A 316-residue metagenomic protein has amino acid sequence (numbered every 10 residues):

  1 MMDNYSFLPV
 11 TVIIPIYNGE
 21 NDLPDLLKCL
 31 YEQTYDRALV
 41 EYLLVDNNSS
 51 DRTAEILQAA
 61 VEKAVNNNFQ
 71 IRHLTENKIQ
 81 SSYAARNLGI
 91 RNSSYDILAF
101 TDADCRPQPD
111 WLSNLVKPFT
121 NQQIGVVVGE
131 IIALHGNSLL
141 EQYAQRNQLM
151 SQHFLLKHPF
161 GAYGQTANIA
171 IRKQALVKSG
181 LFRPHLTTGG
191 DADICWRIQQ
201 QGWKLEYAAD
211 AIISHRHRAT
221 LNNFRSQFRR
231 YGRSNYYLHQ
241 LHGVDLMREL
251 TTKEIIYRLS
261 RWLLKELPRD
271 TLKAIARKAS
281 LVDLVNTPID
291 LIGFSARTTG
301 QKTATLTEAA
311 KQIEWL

Functional and structural regions predicted by a protein language model:
G19-Q33: Short, well-formed alpha-helical segments that are part of the catalytic scaffolds of diverse glycosyltransferases
D46-E55, K78, C105: A conserved acidic beta->alpha catalytic loop
E76-S93: Glycine-rich, basic loop-to-helix element that forms the pyrophosphate-binding segment of sugar-nucleotide handling
L98: Short aromatic/hydrophobic "clamp" motif used to bind/position activated sugar donors
D110-L140: Conserved donor NDP-sugar-binding/catalytic core segment of glycosyltransferases
A133, Q152-Q174, H185-T187, D193: A recurrent flexible, glycine/aromatic-enriched loop bordering the glycosyltransferase active site that acts as
H185-L186, D193-L246: Catalytic donor/gating beta->alpha subdomain of glycosyltransferases that bind UDP-sugars
R229-R233, M247-L316: Non-catalytic, C-terminal membrane-associated alpha-helical segments of glycosyltransferases
